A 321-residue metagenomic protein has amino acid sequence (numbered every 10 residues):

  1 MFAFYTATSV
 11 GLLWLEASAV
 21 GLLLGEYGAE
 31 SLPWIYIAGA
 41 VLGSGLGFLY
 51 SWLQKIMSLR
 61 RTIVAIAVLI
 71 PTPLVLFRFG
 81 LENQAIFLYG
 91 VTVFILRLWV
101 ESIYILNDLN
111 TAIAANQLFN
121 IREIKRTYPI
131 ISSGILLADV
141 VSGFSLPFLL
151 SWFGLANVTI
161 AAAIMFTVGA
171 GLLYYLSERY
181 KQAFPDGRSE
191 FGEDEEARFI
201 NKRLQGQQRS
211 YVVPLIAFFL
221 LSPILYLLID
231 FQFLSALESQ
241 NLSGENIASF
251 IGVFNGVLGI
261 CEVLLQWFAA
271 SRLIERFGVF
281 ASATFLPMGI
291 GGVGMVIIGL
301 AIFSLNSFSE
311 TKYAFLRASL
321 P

Functional and structural regions predicted by a protein language model:
M1-E195, F199-P321: Membrane-embedded alpha-helical bundles of multi-pass transporters/translocases, especially carrier/permease families
